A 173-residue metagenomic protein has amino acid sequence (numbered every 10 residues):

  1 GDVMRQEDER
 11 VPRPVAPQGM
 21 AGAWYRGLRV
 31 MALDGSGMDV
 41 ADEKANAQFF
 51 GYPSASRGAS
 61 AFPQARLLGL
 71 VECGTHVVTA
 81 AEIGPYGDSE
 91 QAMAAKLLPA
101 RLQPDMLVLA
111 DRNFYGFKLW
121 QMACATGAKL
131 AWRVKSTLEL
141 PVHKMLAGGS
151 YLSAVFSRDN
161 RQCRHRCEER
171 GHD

Functional and structural regions predicted by a protein language model:
G1-D173: Conserved, well-structured functional cores that handle cations and Mg-NTP chemistry
